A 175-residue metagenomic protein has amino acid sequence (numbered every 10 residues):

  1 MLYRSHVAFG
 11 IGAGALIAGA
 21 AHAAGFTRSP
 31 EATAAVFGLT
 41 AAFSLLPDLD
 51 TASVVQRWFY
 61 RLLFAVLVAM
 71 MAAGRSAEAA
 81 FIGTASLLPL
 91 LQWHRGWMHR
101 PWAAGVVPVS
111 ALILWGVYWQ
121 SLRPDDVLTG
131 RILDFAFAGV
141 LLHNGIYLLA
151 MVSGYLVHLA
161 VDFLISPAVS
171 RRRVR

Functional and structural regions predicted by a protein language model:
M1-R175: N-terminal membrane-targeting hydrophobic helices
